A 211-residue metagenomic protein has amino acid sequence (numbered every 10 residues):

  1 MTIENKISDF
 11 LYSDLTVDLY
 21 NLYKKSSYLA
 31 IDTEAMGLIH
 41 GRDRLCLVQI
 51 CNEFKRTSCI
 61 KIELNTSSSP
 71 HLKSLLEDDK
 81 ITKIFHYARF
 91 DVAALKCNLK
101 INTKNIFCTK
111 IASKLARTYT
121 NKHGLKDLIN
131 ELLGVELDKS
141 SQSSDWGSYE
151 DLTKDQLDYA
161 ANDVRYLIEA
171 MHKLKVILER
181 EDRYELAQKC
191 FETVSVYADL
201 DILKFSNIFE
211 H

Functional and structural regions predicted by a protein language model:
M1-H211: DEDD superfamily 3′-5′ metal-dependent exonuclease/proofreading module
